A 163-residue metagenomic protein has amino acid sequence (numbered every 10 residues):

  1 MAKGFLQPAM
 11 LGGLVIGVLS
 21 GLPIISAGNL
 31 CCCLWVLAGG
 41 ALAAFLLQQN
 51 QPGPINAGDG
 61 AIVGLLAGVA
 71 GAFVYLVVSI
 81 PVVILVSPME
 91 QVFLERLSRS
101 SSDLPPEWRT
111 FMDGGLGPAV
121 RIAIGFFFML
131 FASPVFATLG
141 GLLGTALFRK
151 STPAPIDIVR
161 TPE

Functional and structural regions predicted by a protein language model:
M1-Q49, E163: Transmembrane alpha-helical insertion/packing segments
M1-Q7, P106-E107, R149-E163: Low-complexity, intrinsically disordered extramembrane tails and loops of integral membrane proteins
L6-L14, A61, L65, A123 (+1 more regions): Hydrophobic alpha-helical transmembrane segments
I16-S20, G71-S79, A132, F136-G140 (+1 more regions): Alpha-helical transmembrane segments of multipass membrane proteins
L34-P52, V135-F148: Membrane-cytosol interface at the C-terminal ends of transmembrane alpha helices in small multi-pass membrane proteins
Q48-L65: Amphipathic, cytosolic membrane-interfacial segments at TM-TM junctions
L76-S102: Functional transmembrane-helix hotspots
L104-F136: Hydrophobic alpha-helical transmembrane segments
